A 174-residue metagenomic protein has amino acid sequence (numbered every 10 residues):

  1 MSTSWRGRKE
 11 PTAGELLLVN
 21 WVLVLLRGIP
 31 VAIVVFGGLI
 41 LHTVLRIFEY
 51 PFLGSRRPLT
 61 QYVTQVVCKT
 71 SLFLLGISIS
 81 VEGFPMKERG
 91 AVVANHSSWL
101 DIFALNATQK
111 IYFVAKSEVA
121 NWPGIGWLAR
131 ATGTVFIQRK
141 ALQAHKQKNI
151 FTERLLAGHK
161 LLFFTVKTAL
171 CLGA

Functional and structural regions predicted by a protein language model:
M1-R8: Short, charged cytosolic
R8-S80, W127-A131: A transmembrane-helix-recognition feature enriched in membrane-embedded lipid enzymes and envelope glyco-/phospholipid
F73-A174: Soluble catalytic domains of membrane acyltransferases
